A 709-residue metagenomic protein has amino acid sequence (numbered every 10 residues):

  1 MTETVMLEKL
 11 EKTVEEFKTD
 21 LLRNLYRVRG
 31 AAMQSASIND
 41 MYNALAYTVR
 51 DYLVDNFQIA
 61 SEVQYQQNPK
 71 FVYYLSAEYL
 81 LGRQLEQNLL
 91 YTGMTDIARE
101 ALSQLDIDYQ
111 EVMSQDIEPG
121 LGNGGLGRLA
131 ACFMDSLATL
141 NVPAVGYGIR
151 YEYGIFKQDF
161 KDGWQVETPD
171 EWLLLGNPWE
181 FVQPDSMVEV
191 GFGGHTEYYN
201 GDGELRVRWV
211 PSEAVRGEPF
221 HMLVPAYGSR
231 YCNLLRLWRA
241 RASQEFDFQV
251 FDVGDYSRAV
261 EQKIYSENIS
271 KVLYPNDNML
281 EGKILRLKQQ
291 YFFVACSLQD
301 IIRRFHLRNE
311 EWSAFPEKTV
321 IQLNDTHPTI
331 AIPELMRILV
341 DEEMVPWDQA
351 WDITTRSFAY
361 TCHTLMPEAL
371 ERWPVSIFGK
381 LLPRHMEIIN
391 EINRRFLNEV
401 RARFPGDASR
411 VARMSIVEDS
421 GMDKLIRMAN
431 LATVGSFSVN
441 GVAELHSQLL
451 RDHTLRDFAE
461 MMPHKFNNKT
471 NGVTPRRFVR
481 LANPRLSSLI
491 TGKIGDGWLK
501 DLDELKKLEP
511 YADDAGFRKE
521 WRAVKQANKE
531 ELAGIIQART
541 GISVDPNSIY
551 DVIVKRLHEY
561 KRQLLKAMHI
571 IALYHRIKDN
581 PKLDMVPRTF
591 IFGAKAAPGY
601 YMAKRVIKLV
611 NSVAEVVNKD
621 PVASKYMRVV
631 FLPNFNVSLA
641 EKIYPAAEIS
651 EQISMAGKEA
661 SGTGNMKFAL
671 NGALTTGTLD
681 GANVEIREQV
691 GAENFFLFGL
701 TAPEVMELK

Functional and structural regions predicted by a protein language model:
M1-K709: A conserved ligand/cofactor-binding region detector
